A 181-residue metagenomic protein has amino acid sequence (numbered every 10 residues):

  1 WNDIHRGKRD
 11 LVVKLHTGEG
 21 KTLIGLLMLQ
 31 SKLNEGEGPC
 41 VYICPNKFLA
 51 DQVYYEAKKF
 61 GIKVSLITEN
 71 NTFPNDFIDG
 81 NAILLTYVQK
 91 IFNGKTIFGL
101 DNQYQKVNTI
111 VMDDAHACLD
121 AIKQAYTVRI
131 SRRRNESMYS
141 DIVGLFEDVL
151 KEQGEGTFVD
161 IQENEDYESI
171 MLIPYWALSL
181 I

Functional and structural regions predicted by a protein language model:
D3-I4, K32: Hydrophobic helix-cap positions at the C-terminus of alpha-helices in RecA-like/P-loop ATPase nucleotide-binding cores
R6, D10-V12, H16, K106-T109 (+1 more regions): Conserved coupling segment at the C-terminus of the helicase ATP-binding
R6-V13, G38-P39, N81-I83: Pre-Walker A (Motif I) flank of P-loop NTPase domains
E19-E69, Q89-N93: Conserved Walker A/P-loop ATP-binding site and its immediately adjacent core in helicase/helicase-like ATPase domains
M28, L49-F60, L84-Y87, I110 (+3 more regions): Alpha-helical scaffold elements adjacent to nucleotide-binding pockets in ATP/GTP-utilizing enzyme cores
E35, F60, G94, C118 (+1 more regions): Conserved, well-folded catalytic cores of nucleic-acid-processing and energy-transducing macromolecular machines
N70-L84: Conserved motor-coupling elements within RecA-like helicase/translocase cores
G80-D114, L119-A125: Conserved RecA-like ASCE ATPase "motif II neighborhood" in helicase/translocase motors
